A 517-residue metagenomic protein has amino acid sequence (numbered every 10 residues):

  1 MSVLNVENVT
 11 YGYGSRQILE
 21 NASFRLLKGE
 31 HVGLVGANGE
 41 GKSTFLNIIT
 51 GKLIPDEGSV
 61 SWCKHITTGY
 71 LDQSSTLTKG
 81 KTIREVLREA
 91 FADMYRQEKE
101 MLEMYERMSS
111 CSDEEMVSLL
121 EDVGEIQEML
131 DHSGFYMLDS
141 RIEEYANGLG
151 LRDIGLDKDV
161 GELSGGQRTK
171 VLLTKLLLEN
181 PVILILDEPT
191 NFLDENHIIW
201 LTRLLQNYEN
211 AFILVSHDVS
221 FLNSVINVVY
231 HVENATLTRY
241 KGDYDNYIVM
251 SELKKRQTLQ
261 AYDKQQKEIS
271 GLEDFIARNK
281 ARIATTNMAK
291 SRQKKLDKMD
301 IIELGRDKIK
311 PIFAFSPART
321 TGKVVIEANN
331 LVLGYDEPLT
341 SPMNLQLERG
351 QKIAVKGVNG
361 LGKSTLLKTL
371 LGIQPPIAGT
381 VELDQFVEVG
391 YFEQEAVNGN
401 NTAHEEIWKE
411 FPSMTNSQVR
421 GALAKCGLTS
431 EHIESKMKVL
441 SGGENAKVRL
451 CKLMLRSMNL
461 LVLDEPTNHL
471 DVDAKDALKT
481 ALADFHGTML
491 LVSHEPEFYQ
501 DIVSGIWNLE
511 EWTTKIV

Functional and structural regions predicted by a protein language model:
M1-Q260, I309, A318-V517: ABC ATP-binding cassette signature C-motif
M250-G305: Intracellular alpha-helical coupling/juxtamembrane segments of multi-pass membrane proteins
F313-F315: Post-kinase regulatory C-tail/linker adjacent to protein kinase catalytic domains
